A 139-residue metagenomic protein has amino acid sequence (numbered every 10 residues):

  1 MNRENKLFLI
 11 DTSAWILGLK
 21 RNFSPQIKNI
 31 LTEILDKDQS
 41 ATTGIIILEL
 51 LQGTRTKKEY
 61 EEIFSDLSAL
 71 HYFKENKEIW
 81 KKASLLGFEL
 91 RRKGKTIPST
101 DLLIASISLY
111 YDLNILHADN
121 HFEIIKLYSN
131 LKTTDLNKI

Functional and structural regions predicted by a protein language model:
M1-L7, A105, L109-I139: Acidic, PIN/NYN-like endoribonuclease modules and their adjacent C-terminal/linker elements
M1-T42, Q52-F64: Short, well-structured N-terminal submotif of metal-dependent ribonuclease cores
N2-R3, H71-L116: Active-site neighborhoods of divalent-metal-dependent phosphate/nucleic-acid chemistry enzymes
D11-T12, L50, A83, S108: Generic structural signal for small/hydrophobic residues in well-ordered secondary structure, especially within
W15-I16, I47-L50, F122: A generic structural signal for short hydrophobic patches within well-formed alpha-helices
K28, I47, Y60, W80-A83: A general structural signal for well-ordered alpha-helical segments in protein cores
S65-A69: Active-site-proximal, substrate-binding regions of enzyme catalytic domains and RNA-binding/basic surfaces
